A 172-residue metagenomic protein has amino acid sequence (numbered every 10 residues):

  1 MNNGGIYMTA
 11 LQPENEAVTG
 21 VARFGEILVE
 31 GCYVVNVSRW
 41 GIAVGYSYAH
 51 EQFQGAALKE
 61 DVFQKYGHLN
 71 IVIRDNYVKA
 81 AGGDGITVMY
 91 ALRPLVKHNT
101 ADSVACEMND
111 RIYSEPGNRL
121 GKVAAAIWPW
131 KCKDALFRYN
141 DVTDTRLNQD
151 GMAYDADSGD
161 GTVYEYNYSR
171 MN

Functional and structural regions predicted by a protein language model:
M1, A17, V21-R39, Q52-D84 (+5 more regions): Right-handed parallel beta-helix
M1-A22, S47, V88: Extracellular beta-strand-rich solenoid/capping regions of secreted or surface-exposed proteins that bind or remodel
G5, G45-Y46, A105, D157-G159: Glycine-centered flexibility motif
